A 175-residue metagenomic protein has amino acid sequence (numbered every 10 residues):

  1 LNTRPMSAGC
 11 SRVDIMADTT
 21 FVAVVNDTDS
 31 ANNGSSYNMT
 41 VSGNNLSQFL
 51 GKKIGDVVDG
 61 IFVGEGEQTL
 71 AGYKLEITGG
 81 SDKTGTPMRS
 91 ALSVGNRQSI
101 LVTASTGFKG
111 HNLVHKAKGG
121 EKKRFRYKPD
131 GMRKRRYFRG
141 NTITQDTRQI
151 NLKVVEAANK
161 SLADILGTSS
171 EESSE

Functional and structural regions predicted by a protein language model:
S7-G43, K53, R89-E175: Low-complexity, rRNA-contacting terminal tracts
N26, D59-I61, T78, D146: Residue-level recognition of conserved beta-strand edge/terminus positions
Q48, E76-I77, V154: A structural signal for short, hydrophobic beta-strand segments that form beta-sheets in beta-rich/all-beta domains
F49-K52, T69: Short, well-ordered loop/turn sites that connect or cap secondary structure elements
I61-A71, S81-K83: Short, charged beta-turn/beta-strand-edge "cap" motif at the junction between a beta-strand and an adjacent loop
L75-A91: Short acidic beta-strand-loop surface patches of small beta-rich interaction domains
